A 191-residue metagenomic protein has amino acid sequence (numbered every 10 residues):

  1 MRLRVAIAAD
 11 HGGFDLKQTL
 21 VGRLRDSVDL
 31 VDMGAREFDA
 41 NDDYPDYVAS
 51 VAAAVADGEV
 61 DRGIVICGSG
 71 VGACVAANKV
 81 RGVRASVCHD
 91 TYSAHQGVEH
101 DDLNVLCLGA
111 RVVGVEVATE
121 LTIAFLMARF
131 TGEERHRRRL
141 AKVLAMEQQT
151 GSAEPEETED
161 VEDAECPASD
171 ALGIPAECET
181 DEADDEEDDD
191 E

Functional and structural regions predicted by a protein language model:
L3-R23: N-terminal beta1-alpha1 ligand-phosphate binding loop
A6-A8, G12-G13, T91-C166, D190-E191: C-terminal binding/interaction regions
K17, V21, V48, C74 (+2 more regions): A general structural signal for well-ordered alpha-helical segments in protein cores
G22-L30: Short helix-loop-beta junction
D26, V80-V83, D101: Short, structured coil segments at secondary-structure junctions
D29-N41: A short beta-strand-loop structural module common to alpha/beta enzyme folds
Y47-V87: Helix-adjacent hinge/juxtasegments
D170-E191: Long, low-complexity, intrinsically disordered segments
